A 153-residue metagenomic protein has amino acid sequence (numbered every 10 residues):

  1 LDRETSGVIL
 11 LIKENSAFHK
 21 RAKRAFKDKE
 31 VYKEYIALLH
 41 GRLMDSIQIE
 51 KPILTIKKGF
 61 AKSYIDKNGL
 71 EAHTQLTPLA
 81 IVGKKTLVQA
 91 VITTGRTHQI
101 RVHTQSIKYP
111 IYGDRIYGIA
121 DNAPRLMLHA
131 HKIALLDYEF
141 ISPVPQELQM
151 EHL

Functional and structural regions predicted by a protein language model:
L1-D28: Glycine/acidic-rich beta-strand-loop module
L10, A37, L76, I100 (+1 more regions): Residue-level signal for inorganic ion chemistry
H19-R24, L38-T86, F140-S142: Glycine- and acidic-residue-rich catalytic/RNA-contacting loop of pseudouridine synthases
R24-A25, P52, H103, D114: Residue-level signal for well-ordered alpha-helical positions
V31-Y35, D45, I49, L70-T74 (+4 more regions): A generic structural signal for short beta-strands and their flanking turns/coil linkers
H40, A90-T93: A structural micro-motif recognizing beta-strand termini and the immediately following turn/loop segments
K84-A90, H152: Short, solvent-exposed secondary-structure boundary/capping segments
T93, T97-L153: Pseudouridine synthases involved in rRNA/tRNA modification
